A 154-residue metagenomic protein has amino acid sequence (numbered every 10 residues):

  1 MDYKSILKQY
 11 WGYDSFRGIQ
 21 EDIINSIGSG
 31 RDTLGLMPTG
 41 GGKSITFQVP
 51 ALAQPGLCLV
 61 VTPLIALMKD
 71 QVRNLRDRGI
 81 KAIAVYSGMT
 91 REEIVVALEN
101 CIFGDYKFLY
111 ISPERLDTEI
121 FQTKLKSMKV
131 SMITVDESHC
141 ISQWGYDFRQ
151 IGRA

Functional and structural regions predicted by a protein language model:
M1-P38: Conserved pre-motif I regulatory segment
I24, Q48, V95-L98, Q122: Short hydrophobic/charged patches on amphipathic alpha-helices used for structural packing and interfaces
S29-G35, G56-L57, D105-K107: Pre-Walker A (Motif I) flank of P-loop NTPase domains
G30-V49, V61: Walker A/P-loop
G35, V60, L109-I111, I133-T134: Hydrophobic positions in the central parallel beta-sheet of the AAA+
A51-A53, L75-D77, N100-G104, T123-M128: Conserved catalytic network of the ASCE P-loop NTPase/AAA+ motor domain
L59, I65-I111: Conserved nucleic-acid-binding Ia/Ib motif block in the N-terminal RecA-like helicase ATPase lobe
F121-R153: SF2 helicase catalytic motif II
